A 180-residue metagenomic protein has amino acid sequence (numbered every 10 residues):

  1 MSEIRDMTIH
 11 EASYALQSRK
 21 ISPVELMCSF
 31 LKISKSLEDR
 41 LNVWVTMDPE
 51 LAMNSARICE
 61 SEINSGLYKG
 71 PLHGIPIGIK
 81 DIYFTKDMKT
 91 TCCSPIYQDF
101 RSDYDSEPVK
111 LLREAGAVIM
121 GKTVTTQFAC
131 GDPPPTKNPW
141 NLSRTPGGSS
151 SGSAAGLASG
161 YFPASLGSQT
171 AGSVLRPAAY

Functional and structural regions predicted by a protein language model:
M1-N54: An N-terminal boundary/leader segment
A12-L16, C59, S153: Generic hydrophobic alpha-helical segments
A52-E60, G116-A117: Long amphipathic alpha-helix in the N-terminal Rossmann-like dinucleotide-binding domain of NAD(P)-dependent
C59-P76: Immediate post-signal peptide segment of exported/extracytoplasmic ligand-binding proteins
P71-P108: Enzymes and membrane/adaptor proteins characterized by extended Gly/Ser/Thr/Asp/Glu-rich, aromatic-dotted
Y104-Y180: Short glycine/serine-rich loop segments
